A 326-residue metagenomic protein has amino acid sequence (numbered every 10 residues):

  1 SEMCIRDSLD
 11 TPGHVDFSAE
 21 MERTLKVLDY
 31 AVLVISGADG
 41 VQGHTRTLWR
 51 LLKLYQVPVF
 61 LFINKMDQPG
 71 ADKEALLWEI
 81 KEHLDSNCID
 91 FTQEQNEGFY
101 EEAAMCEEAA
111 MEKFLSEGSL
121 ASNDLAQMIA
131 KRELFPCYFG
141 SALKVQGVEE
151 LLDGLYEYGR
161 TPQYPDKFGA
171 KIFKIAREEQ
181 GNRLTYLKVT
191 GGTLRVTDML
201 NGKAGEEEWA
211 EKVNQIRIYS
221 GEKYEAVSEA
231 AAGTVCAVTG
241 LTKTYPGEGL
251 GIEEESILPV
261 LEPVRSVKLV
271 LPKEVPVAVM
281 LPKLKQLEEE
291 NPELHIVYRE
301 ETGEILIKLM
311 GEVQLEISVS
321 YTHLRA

Functional and structural regions predicted by a protein language model:
S1, R6-R325: Structural and coupling elements of P-loop NTPases
